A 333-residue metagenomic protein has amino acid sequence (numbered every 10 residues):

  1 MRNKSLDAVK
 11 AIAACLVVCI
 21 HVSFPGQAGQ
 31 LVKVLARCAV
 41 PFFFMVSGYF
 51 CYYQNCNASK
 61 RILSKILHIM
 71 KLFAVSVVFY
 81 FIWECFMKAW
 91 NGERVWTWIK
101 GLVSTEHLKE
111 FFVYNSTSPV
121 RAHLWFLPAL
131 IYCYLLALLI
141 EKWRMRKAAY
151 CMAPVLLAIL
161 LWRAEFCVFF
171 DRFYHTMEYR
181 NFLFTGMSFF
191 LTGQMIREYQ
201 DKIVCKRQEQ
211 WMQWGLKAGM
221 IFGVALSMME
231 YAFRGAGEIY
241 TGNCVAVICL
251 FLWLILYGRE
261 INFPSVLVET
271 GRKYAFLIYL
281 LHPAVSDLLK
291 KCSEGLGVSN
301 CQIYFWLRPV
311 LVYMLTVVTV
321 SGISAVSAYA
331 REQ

Functional and structural regions predicted by a protein language model:
M1-W162, Y274, G295-Q333: Membrane-cytosol interface segments of multi-pass membrane proteins, especially ER/Golgi lipid-handling enzymes
C15-S23, S76-V78, A153-V168, K217-A232 (+1 more regions): Aromatic-anchored segments of alpha-helical transmembrane domains
A28-V40, V113-P128, F166-F189, S227-C249 (+1 more regions): Interfacial loop-to-helix transition and helix-capping segments at the boundaries of transmembrane helices
V46, Q54-C56, S76, W162-F169 (+2 more regions): Juxtamembrane membrane-interface segments at transmembrane alpha-helix termini
S47, K71, V75, F79 (+16 more regions): Hydrophobic faces of alpha-helical transmembrane segments in multi-pass integral membrane proteins
A137, E141, M145-R197: Hydrophobic, aromatic-enriched interface-forming segments
F184, E198-Y274, A284, K291-S293 (+1 more regions): Alpha-helical transmembrane segments and terminal signal-anchor/GPI-anchor hydrophobic tails, characterized by long
